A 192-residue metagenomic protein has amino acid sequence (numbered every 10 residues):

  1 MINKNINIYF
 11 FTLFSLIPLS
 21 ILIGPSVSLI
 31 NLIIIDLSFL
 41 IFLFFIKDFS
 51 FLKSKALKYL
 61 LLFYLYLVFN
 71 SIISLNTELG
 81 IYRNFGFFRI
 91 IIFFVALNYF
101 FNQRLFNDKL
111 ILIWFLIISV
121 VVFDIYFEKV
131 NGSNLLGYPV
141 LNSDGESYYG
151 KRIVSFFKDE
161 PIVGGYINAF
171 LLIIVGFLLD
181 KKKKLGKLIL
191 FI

Functional and structural regions predicted by a protein language model:
M1-L79, N102-D108, L112, F177-L188: Transmembrane signal-anchor hairpin modules in multi-pass inner-membrane enzymes, especially those that act on
N3, L32, Y66, Y82-F85 (+3 more regions): Residue-level recognition of hydrophobic positions within alpha-helical transmembrane segments
T12, Y149-G150: Alpha-helical membrane-protein architecture signal
I17-P18, D36, V68, D108-Y149 (+1 more regions): Alpha-helical transmembrane segments of multi-pass inner-membrane proteins
I23-F45, N84-V95, V163-L171: Membrane-embedded alpha-helical segments of multi-pass membrane proteins, especially the transmembrane helices
V27, E78-F85, I153-E160: Membrane-embedded glycan-lipid processing machinery
L60-F63, T77-F100, K109-I118, G165-Y166: Aromatic-anchored transmembrane helix interface
